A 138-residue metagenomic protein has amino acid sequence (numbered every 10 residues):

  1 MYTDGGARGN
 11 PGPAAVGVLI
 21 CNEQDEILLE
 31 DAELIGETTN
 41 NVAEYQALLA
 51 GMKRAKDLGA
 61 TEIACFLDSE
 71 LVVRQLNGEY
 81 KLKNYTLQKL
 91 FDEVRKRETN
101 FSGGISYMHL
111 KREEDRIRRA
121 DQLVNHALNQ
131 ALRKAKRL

Functional and structural regions predicted by a protein language model:
M1-V42, K53-D57, T61: RNase H-like nuclease fold core
G6-N10, L49-L123, L128-L132: RNase H catalytic domain
A32-I35, R74-N77, A135: A generic short-segment signal for beta-strand/edge and adjacent turn/coil regions
A43-A47: Loop-to-helix element that buttresses phosphate recognition and phosphoryl-transfer chemistry
L132-L138: Extended, charge-rich low-complexity interaction segments
